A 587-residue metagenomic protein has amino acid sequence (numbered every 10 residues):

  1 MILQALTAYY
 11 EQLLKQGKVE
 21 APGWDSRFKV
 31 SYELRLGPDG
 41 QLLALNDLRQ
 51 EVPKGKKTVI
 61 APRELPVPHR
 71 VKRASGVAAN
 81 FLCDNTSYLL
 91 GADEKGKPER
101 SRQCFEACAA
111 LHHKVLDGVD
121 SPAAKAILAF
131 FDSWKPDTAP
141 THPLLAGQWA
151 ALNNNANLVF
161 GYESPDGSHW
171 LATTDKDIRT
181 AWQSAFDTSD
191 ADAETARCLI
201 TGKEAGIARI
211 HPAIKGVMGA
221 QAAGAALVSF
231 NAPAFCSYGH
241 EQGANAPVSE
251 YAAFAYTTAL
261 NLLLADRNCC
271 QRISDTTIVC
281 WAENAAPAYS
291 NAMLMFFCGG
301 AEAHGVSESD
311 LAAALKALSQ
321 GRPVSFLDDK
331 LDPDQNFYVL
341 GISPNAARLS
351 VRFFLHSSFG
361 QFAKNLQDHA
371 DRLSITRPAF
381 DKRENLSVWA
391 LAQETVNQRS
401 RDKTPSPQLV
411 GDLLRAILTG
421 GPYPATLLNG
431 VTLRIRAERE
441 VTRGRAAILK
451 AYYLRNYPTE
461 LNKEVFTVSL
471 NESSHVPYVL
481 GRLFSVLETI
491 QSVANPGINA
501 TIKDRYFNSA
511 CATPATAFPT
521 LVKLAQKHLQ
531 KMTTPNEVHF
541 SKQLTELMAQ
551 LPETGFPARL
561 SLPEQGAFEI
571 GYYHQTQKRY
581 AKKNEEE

Functional and structural regions predicted by a protein language model:
M1-D190, F235-E587: Conserved phosphate-interacting/catalytic interface
D190-A196: Short metal-coordination and nucleic-acid-contact micro-motifs, chiefly zinc-binding Cys/His arrays
T201-E204: Short Cys/His-rich metal-coordination motifs, predominantly Zn2+-binding knuckles/fingers
I207-R209, R348: Short catalytic/ligand-binding loop motif for oxyanion handling, primarily in non-cytosolic enzymes, centered on
R209-N245: Short microdomains enriched in Cys/His and/or Lys/Arg
